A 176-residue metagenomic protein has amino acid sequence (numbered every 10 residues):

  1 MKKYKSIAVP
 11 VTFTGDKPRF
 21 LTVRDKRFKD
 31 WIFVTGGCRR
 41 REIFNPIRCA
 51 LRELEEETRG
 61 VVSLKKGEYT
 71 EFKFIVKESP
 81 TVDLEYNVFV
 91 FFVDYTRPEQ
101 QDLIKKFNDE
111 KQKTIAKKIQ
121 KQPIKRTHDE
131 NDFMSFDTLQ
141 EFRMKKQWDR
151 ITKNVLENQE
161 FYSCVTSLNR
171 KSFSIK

Functional and structural regions predicted by a protein language model:
M1-L21, R39, E85-N87: Conserved N-terminal beta-strand and adjoining loop/helix that marks the start of the Nudix/MutT-like hydrolase domain
Y4-S6, K29, V34, E85-N87 (+1 more regions): Residues that flank catalytic or metal-binding motifs in active/ligand-binding sites
D16-S63: Conserved Nudix-box catalytic region and its N-terminal flanking loop in Nudix hydrolases and closely related
T22, V88-V90, F136: Conserved hydrophobic/aromatic beta-strand scaffold that supports enzyme active sites
R27-W31, Q100-K176: Nudix hydrolase/Nudix homology domain
V61-F74, L84-Y86: A short coil-to-beta-strand element that immediately follows conserved catalytic motifs
E78-P80, E85-F92, W148-D149: Extended accessory and catalytic-adjacent subdomains in large enzymes
F91-E99: Phosphate/ribose-recognition catalytic cores of enzymes acting on nucleotide-derived substrates
